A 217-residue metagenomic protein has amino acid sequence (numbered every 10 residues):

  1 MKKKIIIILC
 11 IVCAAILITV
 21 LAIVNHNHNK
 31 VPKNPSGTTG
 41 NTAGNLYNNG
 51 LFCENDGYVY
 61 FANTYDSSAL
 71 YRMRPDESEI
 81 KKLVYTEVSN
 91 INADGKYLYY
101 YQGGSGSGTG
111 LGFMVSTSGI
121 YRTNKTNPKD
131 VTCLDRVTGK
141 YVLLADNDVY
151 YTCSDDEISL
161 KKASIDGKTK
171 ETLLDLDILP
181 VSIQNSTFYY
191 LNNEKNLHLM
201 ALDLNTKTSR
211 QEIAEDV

Functional and structural regions predicted by a protein language model:
M1-I16: N-terminal Sec-pathway targeting helices
H26-K82: N-terminal, intrinsically disordered, polar/charged segments of Gram-positive cell-envelope systems that serve as
P32-G44, S78-V84, K129-D135, K168-L174 (+1 more regions): A short beta-strand motif characteristic of beta-propeller blades
N45-E54, Y85-G95, R136-D146, D175-S186 (+1 more regions): Repeated scaffold domains used in trafficking and secretory/extracellular systems, primarily beta-propellers
Y60-A62, Y99-Q102, Y150-T152, Y189-L191: Residue position within the beta-strands of beta-propeller blades
N63-S67, G106-S118, C153-I158, N192-N196: Short, solvent-exposed loop/turn segments at conserved positions within beta-propeller repeat blades
L70-R72, S118-R122, V149, L160-K162 (+2 more regions): Hydrophobic beta-strand positions in blades of beta-propellers and related beta-sheet-rich domains
R74-S78, T123-P128, S164-K168, L202-K207: Short loop/turn segments that connect beta-strands within beta-propeller blades
